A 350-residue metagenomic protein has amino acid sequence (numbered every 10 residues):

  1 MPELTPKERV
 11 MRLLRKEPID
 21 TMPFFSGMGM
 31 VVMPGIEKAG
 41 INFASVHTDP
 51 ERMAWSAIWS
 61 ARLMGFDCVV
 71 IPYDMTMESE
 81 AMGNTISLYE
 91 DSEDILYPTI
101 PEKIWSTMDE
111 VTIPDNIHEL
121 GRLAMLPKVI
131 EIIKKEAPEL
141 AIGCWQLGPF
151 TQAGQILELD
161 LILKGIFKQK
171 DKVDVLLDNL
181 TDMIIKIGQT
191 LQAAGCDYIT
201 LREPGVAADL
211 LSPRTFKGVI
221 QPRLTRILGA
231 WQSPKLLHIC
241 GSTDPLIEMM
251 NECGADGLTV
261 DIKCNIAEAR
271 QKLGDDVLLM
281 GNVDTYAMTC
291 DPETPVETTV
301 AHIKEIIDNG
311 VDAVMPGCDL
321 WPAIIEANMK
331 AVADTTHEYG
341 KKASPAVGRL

Functional and structural regions predicted by a protein language model:
M1-P34, F43, D67, S92-P98 (+1 more regions): Active-site loop segments of alpha/beta catalytic cores
K16, G35-I41, H47, A81-S92: Glycine-centered secondary-structure boundary/capping sites
V32-M64: Active-site-flanking structural segment that lines cofactor/substrate pockets
H47-T48, Y73, C240: Active-site nucleophile and cofactor-binding loops and adjacent substrate-binding regions of central metabolic enzymes
A54-M75, S79-E80: Short N-terminal amphipathic alpha-helices
P72-N116, E139: A contiguous, low-structure linker/loop signature
